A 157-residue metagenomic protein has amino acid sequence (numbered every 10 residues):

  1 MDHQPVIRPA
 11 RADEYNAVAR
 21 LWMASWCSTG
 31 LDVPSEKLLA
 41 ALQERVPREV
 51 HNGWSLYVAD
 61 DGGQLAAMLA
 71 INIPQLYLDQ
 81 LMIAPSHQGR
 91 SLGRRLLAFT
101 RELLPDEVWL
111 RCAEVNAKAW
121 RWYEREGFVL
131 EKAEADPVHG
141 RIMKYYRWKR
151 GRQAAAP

Functional and structural regions predicted by a protein language model:
M1-D13, W148, R152-P157: Conserved N-terminal entry element of GNAT/NAT acetyltransferase domains
P9-S86, L97-F99, L103: Acetyl-CoA-dependent GNAT
A70, P74-Y77, A117-L130: Conserved N-terminal glycine/acidic-rich loop preference
A84-S86, R90, E114-V115: Active-site acidic-Proline motif in GNAT/NAT acetyltransferases
G89-E102, R121, R125: Conserved acetyl-CoA-binding loop-helix of GNAT-fold acetyltransferases
G93, L97, V115-A119, D136-I142: Short glycine/proline-centered loop/turn elements that form peptide/ligand docking sites
E102-V115: Conserved GNAT acetyl-CoA-binding A-motif
W109-C112, V129-Y145: Conserved catalytic-core motifs of GNAT/GCN5-like acyltransferases
